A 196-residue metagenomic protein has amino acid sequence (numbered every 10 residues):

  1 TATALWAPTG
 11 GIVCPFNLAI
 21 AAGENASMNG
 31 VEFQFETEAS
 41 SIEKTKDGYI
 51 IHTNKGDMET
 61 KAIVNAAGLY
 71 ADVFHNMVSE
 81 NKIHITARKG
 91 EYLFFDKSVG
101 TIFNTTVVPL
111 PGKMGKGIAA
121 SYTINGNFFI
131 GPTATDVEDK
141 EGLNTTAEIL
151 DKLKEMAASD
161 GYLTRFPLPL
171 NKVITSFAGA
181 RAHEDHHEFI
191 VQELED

Functional and structural regions predicted by a protein language model:
T1, E43-I50, G100, H183-H187: A short, glycine/Asx- and small/polar-enriched loop/turn that sits immediately N-terminal to a beta-strand
A2-A4, E195-D196: Glycine/charged-rich beta-loop-alpha catalytic/anionic-binding loops adjacent to active sites
L5-A62: Helical element adjacent to the flavin cofactor pocket in flavoenzyme catalytic cores
D57, A67-D196: Active-site substrate-recognition segment that forms the wall of the catalytic cavity or substrate channel
